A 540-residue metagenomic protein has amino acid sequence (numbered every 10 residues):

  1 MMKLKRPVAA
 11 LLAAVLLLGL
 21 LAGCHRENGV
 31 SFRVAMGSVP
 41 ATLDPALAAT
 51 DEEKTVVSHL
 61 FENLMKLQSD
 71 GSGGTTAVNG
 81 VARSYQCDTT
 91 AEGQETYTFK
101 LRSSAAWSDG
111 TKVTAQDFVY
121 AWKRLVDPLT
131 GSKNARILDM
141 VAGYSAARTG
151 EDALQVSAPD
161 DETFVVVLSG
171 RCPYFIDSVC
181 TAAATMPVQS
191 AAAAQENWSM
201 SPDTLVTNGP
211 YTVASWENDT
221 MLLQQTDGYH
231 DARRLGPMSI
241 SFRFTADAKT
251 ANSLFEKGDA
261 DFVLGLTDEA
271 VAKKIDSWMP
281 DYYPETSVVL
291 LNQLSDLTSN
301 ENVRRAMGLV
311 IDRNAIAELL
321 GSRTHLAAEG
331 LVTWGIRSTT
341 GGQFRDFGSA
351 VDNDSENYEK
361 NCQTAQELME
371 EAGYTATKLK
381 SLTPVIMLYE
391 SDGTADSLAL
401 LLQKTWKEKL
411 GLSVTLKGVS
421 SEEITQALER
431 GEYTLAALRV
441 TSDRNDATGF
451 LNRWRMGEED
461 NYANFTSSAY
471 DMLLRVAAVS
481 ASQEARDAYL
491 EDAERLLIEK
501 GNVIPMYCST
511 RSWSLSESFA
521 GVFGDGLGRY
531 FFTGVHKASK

Functional and structural regions predicted by a protein language model:
A35-T90, V206: N-terminal lobe/hinge region of extracytoplasmic solute-binding protein
A49, R83-I137, V165, L297-S299: Aromatic- and charge-enriched surface segment that lines or borders ligand/interaction sites
S69-S72, E151, R171-L235, S239 (+1 more regions): Gly/Pro-rich hinge or "lid" segments in bacterial periplasmic/extracellular proteins
D117, A135-S190: Surface-exposed binding/hinge segments that line and control ligand-binding clefts or catalytic entry sites
N218, E370-S442: Ligand/substrate-recognition segments at binding pockets and active sites
D219, G228-A272: Ligand-site clamp/hinge motif
T220, I311-G342, T394-Q403, E429-K540: Detector for C-terminal structural segments
L326-E371, D392-D396: Structural transition elements
